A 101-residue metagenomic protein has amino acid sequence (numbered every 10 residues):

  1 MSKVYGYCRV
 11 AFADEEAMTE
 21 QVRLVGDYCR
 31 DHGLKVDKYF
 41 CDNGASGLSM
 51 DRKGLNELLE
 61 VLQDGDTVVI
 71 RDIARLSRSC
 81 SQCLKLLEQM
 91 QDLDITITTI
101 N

Functional and structural regions predicted by a protein language model:
M1-N101: Short, structured surface patches at the beginning of a domain
